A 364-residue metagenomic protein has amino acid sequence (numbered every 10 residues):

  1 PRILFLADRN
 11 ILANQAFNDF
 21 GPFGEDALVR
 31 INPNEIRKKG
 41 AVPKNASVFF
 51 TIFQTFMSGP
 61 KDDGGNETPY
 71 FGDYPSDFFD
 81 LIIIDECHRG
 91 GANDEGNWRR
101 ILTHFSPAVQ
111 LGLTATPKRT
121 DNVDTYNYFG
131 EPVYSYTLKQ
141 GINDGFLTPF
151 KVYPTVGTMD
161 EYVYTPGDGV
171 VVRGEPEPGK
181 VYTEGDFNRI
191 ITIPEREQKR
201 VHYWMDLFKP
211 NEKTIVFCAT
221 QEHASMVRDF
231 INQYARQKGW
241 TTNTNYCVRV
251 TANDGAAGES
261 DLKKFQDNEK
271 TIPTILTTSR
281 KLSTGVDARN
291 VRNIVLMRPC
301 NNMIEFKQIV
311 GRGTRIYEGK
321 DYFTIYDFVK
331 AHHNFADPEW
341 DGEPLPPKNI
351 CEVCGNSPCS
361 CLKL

Functional and structural regions predicted by a protein language model:
R2-P22, A219-A224: Conserved Walker A/P-loop ATP-binding site and its immediately adjacent core in helicase/helicase-like ATPase domains
N10-N34, F230, Y234-G239: Conserved helix-turn-beta segment of the N-terminal RecA-like "Helicase ATP-binding" lobe in SF1/SF2 helicases
G21-G65: Inter-Walker segment of RecA-like/P-loop motor cores
S47, T183-T278: Conserved C-terminal RecA-like helicase domain
Q54-M57, L81, H88-R89, V248-K348: Conserved RecA-like P-loop NTPase helicase motor core
G72-G112: SF2 helicase catalytic motif II
V123-E212, R228: Interdomain helical connector at the RecA1-RecA2 junction of SF1/SF2 helicase-like NTPases
G185-K199, Y203, H332-L364: Long, largely alpha-helical accessory region at the distal end of helicase-like NTP-driven motors
